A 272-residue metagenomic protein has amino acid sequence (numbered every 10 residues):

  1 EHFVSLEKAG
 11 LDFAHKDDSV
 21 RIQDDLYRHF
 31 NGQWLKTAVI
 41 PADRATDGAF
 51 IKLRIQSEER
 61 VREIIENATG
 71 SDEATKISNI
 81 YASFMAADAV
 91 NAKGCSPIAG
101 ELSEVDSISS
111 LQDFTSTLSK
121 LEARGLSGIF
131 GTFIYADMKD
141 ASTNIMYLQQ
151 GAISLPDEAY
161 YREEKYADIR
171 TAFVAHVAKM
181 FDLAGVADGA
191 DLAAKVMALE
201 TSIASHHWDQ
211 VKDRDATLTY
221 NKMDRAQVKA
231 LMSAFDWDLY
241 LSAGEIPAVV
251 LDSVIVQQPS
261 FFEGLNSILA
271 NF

Functional and structural regions predicted by a protein language model:
H2-A14: Short, Gly/Pro- and small/polar-rich lid/capping loops
V4-S5, R21-D24, H29-A89: Active-site-surrounding "flap" and adjacent substrate/cofactor-binding loops of secreted or lumenal enzymes, prototyped
F13-A14, D18-I22: A charge-rich, low-complexity, intrinsically flexible signal that marks solvent-exposed coils, linkers, repeats
K16, V39-D43, V186-A193: Composition- and surface-driven signal marking solvent-exposed, interaction-prone regions in large proteins
A68-F272: Noncatalytic, helix-rich "gating/capping" subdomain that lines the substrate-entry/channel surface of large enzyme
